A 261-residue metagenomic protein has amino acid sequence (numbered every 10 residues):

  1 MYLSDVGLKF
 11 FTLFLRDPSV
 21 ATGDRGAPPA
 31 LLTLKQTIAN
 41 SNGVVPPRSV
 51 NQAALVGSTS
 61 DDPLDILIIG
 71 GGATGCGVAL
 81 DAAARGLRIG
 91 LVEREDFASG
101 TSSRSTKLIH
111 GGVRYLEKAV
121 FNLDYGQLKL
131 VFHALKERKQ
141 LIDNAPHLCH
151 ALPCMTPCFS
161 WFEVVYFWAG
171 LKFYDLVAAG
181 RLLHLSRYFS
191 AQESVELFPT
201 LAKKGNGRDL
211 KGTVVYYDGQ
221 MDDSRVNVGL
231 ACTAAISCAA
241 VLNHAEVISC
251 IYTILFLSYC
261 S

Functional and structural regions predicted by a protein language model:
M1-I66, D81-R85: Extreme N-terminal leader/targeting segments of oxidoreductases
P28-L31, T156-L242, C250-Y252, F256: Flavin (FAD/FMN) cofactor-binding and adjacent substrate-gating region of FAD-dependent oxidoreductase domains
G70-G72, R94: Glycine-rich Rossmann-fold phosphate-binding loop(s) that bind the pyrophosphate of adenine dinucleotide cofactors
G75-C76: N-terminal Rossmann-fold NAD(P) dinucleotide-binding loop
A79, A83-A84, T233-A235: Gly/Ala-rich phosphate-binding loop of Rossmann-like dinucleotide-binding domains, activating on the conserved
A83-S105: Glycine-rich FAD pyrophosphate-binding loop
K107-F198: Dinucleotide-binding Rossmann-like beta1-alpha1 core, especially the glycine-rich loop that anchors the ADP
S258-S261: Internal nucleotide-binding/catalytic subdomain
